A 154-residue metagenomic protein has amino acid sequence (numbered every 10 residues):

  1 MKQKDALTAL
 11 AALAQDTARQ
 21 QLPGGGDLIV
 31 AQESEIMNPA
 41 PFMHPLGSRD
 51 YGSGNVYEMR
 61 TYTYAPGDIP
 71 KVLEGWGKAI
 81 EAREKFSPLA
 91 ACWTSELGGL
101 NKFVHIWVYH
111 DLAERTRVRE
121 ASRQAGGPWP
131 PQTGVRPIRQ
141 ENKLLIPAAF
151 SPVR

Functional and structural regions predicted by a protein language model:
M1-M37, G77-A90, L97-G99, V108-I146: An amphipathic, aromatic/His-enriched active-site/gating alpha helix that lines ligand/cofactor pockets
P39-V108, L112-A113, A149-P152: Surface-exposed interaction/gating patches
